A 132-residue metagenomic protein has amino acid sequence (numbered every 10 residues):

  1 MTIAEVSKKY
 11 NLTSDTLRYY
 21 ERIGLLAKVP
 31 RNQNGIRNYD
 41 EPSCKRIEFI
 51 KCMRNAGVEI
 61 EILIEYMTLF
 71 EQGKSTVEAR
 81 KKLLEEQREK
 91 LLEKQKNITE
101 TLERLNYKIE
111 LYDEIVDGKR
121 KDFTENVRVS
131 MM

Functional and structural regions predicted by a protein language model:
M1-T68: Basic helix-turn-helix/winged-helix DNA-binding cores and closely related short helical interaction motifs
Q72-M132: C-terminal regulatory/oligomerization modules of transcriptional regulators
